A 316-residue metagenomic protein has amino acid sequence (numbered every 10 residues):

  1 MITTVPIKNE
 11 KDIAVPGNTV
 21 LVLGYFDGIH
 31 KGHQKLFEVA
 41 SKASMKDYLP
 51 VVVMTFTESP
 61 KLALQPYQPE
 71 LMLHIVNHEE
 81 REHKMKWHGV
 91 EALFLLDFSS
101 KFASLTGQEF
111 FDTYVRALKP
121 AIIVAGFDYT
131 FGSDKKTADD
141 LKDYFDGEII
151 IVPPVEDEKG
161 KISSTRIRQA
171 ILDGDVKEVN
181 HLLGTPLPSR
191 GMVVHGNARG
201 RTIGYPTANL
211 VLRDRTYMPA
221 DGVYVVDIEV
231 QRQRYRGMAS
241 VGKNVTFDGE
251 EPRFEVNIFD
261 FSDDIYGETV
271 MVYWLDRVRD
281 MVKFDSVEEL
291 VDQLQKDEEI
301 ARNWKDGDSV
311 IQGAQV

Functional and structural regions predicted by a protein language model:
I2-K11, F94: Short acidic-hydrophobic, aromatic-tinged amphipathic segments that line or gate anion-handling sites
E10-A14, S100-A103, V155-K161: A short acidic, often aromatic-flanked loop/helix-cap motif at beta-alpha or helix-coil junctions that lines enzyme
K11-N77: N-terminal catalytic cores of NTP/NDP-binding nucleotidyl/phosphoryl-transfer enzymes
H30, M85, I123, V179 (+2 more regions): Residue-level signal for inorganic ion chemistry
L62-G147: N-terminal Rossmann-like or analogous alpha/beta NTP/dinucleotide-binding catalytic cores that position adenine
D97, F127, P153, V241-K243 (+1 more regions): Short secondary-structure boundary segments
E148-M238: Glycine-rich, Lys/Arg-enriched anion-binding loops that position phosphate/diphosphate groups for phosphoryl
G196-V316: Phosphate/ribose-recognition catalytic cores of enzymes acting on nucleotide-derived substrates
